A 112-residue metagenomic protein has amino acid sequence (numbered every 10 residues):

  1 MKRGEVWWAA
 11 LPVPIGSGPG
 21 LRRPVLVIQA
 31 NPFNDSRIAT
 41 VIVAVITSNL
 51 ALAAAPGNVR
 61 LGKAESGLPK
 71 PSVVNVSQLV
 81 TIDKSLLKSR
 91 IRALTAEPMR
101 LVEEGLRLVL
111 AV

Functional and structural regions predicted by a protein language model:
M1-V112: Conserved functional hotspots at enzyme active or ligand-binding sites that engage polyanionic ligands
